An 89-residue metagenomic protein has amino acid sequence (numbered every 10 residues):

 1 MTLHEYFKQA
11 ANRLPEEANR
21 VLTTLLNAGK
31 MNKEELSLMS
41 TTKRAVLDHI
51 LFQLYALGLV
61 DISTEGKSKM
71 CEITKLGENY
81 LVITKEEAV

Functional and structural regions predicted by a protein language model:
M1-R20: Short alpha-helical segments that sit at the start of domains
R13, N27-A28, E65: Helix-turn-helix/winged-helix DNA-binding modules
T23-N27, K85: Short, locally clustered residues in the helix-turn-helix/winged-helix DNA-binding domain
K30-S40: Short acidic, hydrophobic short linear motifs in intrinsically disordered regions
T41-A56: Short amphipathic alpha-helical interaction segments
Y55-E65: A short, conserved structural fragment
K67-K75: Minor-groove-contacting beta-hairpin "wing" of winged helix-turn-helix DNA-binding domains
G77-V89: Short, amphipathic alpha-helical interaction segments positioned at domain boundaries
